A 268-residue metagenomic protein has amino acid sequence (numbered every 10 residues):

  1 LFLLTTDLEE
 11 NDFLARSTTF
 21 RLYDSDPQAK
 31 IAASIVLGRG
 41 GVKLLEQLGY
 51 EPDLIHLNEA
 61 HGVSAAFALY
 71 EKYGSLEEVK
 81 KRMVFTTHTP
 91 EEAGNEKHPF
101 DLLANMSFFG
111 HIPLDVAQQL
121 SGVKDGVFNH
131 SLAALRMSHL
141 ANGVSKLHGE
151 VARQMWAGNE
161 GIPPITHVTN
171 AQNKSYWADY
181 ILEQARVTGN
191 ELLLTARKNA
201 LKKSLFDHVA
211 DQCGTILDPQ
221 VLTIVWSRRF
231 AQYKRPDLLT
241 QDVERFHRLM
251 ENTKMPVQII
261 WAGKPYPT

Functional and structural regions predicted by a protein language model:
L1-T268: Catalytic cores of carbohydrate-active enzymes across secretory and cytosolic contexts
